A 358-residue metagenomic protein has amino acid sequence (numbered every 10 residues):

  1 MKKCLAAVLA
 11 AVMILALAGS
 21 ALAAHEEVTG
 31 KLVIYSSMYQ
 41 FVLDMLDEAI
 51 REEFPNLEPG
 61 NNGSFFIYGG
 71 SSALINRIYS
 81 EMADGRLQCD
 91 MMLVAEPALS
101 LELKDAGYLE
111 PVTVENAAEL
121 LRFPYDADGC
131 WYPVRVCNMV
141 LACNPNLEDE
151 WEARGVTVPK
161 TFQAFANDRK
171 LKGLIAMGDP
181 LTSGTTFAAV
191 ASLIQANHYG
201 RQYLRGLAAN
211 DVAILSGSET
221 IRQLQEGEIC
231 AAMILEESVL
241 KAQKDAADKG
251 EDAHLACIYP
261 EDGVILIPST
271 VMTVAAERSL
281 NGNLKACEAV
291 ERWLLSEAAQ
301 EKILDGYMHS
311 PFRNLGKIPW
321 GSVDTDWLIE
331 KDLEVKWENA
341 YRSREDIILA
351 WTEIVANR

Functional and structural regions predicted by a protein language model:
M1-K31, R358: Short, low-complexity disordered leader/linker segments with a strong preference for bacterial N-terminal type II
H25-L101: Early extracytoplasmic/lumenal segment of secretory-pathway proteins
L87-M92, E110-P145, L174-M177: A structural signal for short loop-to-beta-strand junctions that line the ligand-binding cleft of periplasmic/secreted
A118-F123, C137, Y203-L207, A213-I214 (+1 more regions): Periplasmic-binding protein-like
A142-L147, I194, I267-N283, K302-I303: A bilobed periplasmic-binding-protein/Venus flytrap-type ligand-binding module shared by bacterial periplasmic
S192-I258: Ligand-binding pocket segment of bilobal, Venus flytrap-like solute-binding proteins
V274-V335: Mature extracytoplasmic/periplasmic domains
P319-R358: Extracellular/periplasmic bilobal clamshell ligand-binding domains
